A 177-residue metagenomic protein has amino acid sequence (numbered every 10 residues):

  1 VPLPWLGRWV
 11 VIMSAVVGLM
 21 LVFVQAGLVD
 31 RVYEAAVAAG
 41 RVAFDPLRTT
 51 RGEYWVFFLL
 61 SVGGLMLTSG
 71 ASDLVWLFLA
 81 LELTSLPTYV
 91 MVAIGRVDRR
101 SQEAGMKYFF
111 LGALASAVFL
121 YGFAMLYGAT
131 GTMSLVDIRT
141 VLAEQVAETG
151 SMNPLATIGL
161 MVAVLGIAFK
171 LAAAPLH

Functional and structural regions predicted by a protein language model:
V1-H177: Alpha-helical transmembrane segments of multi-pass membrane proteins predominantly involved in bioenergetics
